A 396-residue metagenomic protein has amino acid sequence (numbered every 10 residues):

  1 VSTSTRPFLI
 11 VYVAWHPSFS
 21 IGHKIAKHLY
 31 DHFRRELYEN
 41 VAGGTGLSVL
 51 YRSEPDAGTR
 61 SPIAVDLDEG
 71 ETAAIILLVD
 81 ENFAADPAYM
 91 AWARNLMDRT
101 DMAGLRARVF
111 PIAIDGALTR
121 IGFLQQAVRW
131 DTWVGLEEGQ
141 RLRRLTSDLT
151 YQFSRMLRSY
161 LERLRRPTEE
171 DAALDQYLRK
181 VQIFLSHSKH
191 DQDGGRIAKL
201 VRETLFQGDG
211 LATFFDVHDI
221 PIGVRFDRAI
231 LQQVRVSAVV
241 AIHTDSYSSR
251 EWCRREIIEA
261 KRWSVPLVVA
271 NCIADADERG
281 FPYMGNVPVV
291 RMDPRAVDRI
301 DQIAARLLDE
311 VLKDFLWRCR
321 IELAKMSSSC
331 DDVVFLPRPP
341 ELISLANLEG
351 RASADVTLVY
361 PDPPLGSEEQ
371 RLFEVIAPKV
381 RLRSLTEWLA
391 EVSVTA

Functional and structural regions predicted by a protein language model:
V1-L78, A91-L105, L136-V239, K261-V265 (+2 more regions): Conserved N-terminal substructure of TIR/SEFIR domains
N82-P87, D219-V224, D245-W252: Acidic, metal-coordinating catalytic cores used for nucleic-acid/nucleotide bond scission and strand-transfer chemistry
A84-D86, A117-F123, Q192-G194, S249 (+2 more regions): Short catalytic/ligand-binding loop motif for oxyanion handling, primarily in non-cytosolic enzymes, centered on
R106-G116, V268-I273: Short beta-strand elements of ligand-binding domains
G116-W130, F226, D275-V290: Glycine-rich, charge-decorated loop segments at or immediately adjacent to ligand/cofactor-binding or catalytic sites
V128-R144, N286-R299: Short secondary-structure boundary motifs at beta->alpha junctions and helix caps
D245, I257-E259, L267-I273, M284: Catalytic core segments in nucleotide and nucleic-acid processing enzymes
D277, P282, R291-D298, Q302-R318: Charged, amphipathic alpha-helical linkers/stalks
